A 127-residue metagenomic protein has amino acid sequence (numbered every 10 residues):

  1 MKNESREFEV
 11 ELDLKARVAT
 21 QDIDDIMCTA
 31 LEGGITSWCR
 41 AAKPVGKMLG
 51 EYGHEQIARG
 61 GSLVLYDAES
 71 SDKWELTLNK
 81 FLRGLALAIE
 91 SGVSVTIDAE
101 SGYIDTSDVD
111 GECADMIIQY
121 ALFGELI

Functional and structural regions predicted by a protein language model:
M1, Y66-S71, Y120, G124-E125: Short, flexible beta-strand-to-coil junctions
M1-A68: Long, contiguous N-terminal structural blocks used for assembly/anchoring
L14-D22, I26, D72-R83, I104-C113: Alpha-helix boundary/N-cap detector
T29-G33, S37, A41, L87-S91 (+2 more regions): Surface-exposed polar/charged interaction patches
Y52-L63, G84-A88, E112-C113, F123: Low-complexity, PEST-like segments
S71, G92, A99-G102: Intrinsic-disorder/low-complexity loop/linker signature
T77-A88, I97-A99: Acidic, low-complexity, intrinsically disordered interaction modules
T106-I127: Short, compact, well-ordered microdomains
